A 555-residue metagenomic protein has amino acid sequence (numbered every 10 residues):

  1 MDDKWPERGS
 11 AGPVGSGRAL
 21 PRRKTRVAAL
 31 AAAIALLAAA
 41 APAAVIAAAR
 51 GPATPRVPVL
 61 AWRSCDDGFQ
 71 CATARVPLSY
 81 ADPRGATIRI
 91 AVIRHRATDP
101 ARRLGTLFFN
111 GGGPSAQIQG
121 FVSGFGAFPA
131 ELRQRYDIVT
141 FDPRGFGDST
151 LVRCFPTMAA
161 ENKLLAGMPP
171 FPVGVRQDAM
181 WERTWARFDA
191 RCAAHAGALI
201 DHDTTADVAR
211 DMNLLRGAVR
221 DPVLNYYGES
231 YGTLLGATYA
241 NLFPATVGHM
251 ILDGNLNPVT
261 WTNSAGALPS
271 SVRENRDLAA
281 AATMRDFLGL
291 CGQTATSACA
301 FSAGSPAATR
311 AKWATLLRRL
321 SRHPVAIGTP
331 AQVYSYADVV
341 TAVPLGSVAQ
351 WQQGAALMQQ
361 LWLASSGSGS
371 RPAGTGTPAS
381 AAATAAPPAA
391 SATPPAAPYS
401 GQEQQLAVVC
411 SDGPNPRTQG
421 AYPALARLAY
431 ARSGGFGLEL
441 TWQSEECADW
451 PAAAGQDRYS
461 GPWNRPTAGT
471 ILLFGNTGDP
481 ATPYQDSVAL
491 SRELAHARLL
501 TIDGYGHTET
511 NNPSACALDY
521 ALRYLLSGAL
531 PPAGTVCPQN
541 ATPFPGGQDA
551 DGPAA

Functional and structural regions predicted by a protein language model:
D2-G9, G15-A33, A40-P170, V175-D178 (+6 more regions): Catalytic-loop region of hydrolases
R153-L165, F243-A308, T341-L345, Q359-S366 (+1 more regions): A catalytic-pocket lid/entrance helix-loop region that shapes and gates access to the active site across common
L164, P306-A468, A497, P513 (+1 more regions): Alpha/beta-hydrolase fold active-site neighborhood
D221-S230: Alpha/beta-hydrolase fold nucleophile elbow
T233-P244: Short glycine-enriched nucleophile-adjacent loop and the immediately C-terminal alpha-helix near the catalytic center
T467, L472-G475: Short beta-strand/loop motif that positions the catalytic acidic residue of the alpha/beta-hydrolase fold
P480-Q485: Conserved alpha/beta-hydrolase "acid-adjacent" motif
D503-E509: Histidine-bearing beta->alpha loop at or near hydrolase active sites
